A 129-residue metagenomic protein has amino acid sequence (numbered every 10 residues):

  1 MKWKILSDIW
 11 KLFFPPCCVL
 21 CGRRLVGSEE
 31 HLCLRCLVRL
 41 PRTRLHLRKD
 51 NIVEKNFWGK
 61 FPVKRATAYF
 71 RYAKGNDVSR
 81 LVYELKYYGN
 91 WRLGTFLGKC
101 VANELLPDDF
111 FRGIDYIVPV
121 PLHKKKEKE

Functional and structural regions predicted by a protein language model:
M1-E129: Glycine-rich phosphate/pyrophosphate-handling loop used in enzymes and phosphotransfer proteins
